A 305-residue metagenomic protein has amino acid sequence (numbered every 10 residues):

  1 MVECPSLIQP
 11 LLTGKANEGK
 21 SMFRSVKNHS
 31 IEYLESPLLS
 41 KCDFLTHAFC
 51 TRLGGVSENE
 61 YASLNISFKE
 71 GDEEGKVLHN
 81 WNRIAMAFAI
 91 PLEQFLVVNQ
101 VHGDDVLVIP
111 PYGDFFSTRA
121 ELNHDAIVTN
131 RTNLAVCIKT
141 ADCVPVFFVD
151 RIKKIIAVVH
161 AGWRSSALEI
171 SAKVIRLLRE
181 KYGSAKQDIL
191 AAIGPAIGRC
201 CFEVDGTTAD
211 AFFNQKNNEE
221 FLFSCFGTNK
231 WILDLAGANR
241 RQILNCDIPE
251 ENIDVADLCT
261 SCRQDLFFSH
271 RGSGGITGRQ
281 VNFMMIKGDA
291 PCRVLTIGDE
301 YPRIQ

Functional and structural regions predicted by a protein language model:
C4-Q305: Active-site microenvironment for binding and transforming phosphate-containing groups
